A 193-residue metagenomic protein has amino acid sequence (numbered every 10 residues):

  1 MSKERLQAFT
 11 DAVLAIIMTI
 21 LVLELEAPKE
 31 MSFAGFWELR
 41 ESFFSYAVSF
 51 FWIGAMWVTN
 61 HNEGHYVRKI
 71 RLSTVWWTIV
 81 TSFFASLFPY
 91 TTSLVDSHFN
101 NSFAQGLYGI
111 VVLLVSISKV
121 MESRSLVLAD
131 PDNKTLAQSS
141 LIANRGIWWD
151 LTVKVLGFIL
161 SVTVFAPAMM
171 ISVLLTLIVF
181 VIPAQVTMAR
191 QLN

Functional and structural regions predicted by a protein language model:
M1-A8, A12-N193: Multi-pass alpha-helical transmembrane bundle typical of ion/small-solute transporters and intramembrane aspartyl
